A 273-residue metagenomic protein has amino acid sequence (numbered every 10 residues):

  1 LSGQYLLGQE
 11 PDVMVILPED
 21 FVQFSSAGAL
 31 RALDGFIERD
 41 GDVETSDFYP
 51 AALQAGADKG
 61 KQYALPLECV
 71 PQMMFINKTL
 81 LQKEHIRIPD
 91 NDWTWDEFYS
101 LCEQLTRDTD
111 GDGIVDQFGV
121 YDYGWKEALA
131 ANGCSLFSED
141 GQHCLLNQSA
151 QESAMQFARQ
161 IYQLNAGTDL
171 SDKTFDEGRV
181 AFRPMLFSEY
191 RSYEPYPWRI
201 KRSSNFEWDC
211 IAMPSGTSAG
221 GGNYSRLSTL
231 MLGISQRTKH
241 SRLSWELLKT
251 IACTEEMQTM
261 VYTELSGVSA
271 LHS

Functional and structural regions predicted by a protein language model:
L1-E19: Early extracytoplasmic/lumenal segment of secretory-pathway proteins
D12-V15, A181-L186, R191-Y193: Paired acidic/hydrophobic, glycine-rich loop segments that form the ligand-binding mouth/hinge of periplasmic-binding
P18-M73, N205-A212: Hinge/lid segment of periplasmic solute-binding proteins
D34-F48, N91, D110-G111, F118 (+3 more regions): Short, solvent-exposed loop/beta-turn-alpha elements that line the ligand-binding surface or hinge of extracytoplasmic
D58-L67, Q72, Q82, D96-C144: Extracytoplasmic/periplasmic solute-binding protein
Q72-I76, L232-I234: Short glycine- and hydrophobic/aromatic-rich loop-to-beta-strand nucleating segment in the catalytic cores
L101-C102, D140-L170, M213: Glycine-centered hinge/linker elements that transmit conformational signals in sensory and ligand-binding systems
Y193-R202, T217-S273: C-terminal lobe and pocket-closing loops of periplasmic/extracytoplasmic Venus-flytrap solute-binding proteins
